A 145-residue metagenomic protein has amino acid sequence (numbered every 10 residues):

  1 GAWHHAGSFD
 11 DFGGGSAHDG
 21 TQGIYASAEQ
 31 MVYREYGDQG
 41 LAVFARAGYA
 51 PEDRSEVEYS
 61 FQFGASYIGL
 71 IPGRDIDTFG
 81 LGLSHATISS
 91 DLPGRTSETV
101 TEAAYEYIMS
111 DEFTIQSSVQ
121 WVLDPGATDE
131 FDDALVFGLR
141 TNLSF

Functional and structural regions predicted by a protein language model:
G1-E29, E35: Surface-exposed beta-loop-beta
G1-H4, L41-Y49, F61-F63, F79-H85 (+2 more regions): Transmembrane beta-barrel strands of outer-membrane/channel proteins
H5-F12, Y33-E35, G48-R54, S84-D91 (+1 more regions): Sequence/structural signature of outer-membrane beta-barrel proteins
G15-Q22, D53-V57, P93-S97, D129-A134: Replace "Gram-negative outer membrane beta-barrel proteins" with "bacterial and organellar outer membrane beta-barrel
Q22-A26, Y59-A65, T99-A103, L135-L139: Hydrophobic, lipid-facing positions within transmembrane beta-strands of outer-membrane proteins
E29-Y33, S66-I68, A104-E106, N142-S144: Transmembrane beta-barrel domains of outer membrane proteins
Y33-L41, G69-T78, M109-E112: Short loop/turn motifs that connect adjacent beta-strands in outer-membrane beta-barrel proteins
L81, D133-F145: Outer-membrane beta-barrel "beta-signal"
